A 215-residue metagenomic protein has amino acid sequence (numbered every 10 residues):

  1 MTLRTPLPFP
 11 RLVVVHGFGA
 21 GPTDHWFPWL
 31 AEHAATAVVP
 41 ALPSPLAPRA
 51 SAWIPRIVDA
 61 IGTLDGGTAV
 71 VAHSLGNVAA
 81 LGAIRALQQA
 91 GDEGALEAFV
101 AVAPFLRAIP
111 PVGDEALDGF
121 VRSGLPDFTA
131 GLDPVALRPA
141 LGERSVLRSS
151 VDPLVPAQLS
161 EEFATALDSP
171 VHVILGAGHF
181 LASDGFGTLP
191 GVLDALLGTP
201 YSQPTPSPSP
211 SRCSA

Functional and structural regions predicted by a protein language model:
T2, L7-G66, H179, Q203: Active-site catalytic motif of lipid deacylating hydrolases and related acyltransferases
G17, L42-P45, F99-I109: Active-site nucleophile loop of the alpha/beta-hydrolase fold
A20-G21, S150-V155: Acidic catalytic loop of the alpha/beta-hydrolase fold
F27, P156-A164: Short alpha-helix in the alpha/beta-hydrolase fold that links the catalytic acid
V71-L81: Gly/Ala-rich beta-loop-alpha elbow adjacent to hydrolase catalytic centers
A140-L141, S145-R148, D152: Short beta-strand/loop motif that positions the catalytic acidic residue of the alpha/beta-hydrolase fold
A182-G198: Post-His helix in hydrolase/transferase enzymes
